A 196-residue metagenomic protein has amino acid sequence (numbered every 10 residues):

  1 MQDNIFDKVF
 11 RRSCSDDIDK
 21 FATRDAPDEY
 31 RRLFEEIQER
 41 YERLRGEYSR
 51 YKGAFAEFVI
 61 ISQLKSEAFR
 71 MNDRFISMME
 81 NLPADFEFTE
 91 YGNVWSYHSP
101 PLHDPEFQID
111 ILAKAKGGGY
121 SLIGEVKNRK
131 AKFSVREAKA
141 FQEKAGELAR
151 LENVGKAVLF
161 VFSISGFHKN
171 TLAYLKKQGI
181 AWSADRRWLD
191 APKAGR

Functional and structural regions predicted by a protein language model:
N4-R43: Short, amphipathic alpha-helical interaction segments positioned at domain boundaries
E39-L102: Acidic-basic catalytic patches of nuclease active cores, encompassing PD-(D/E)XK and other metal-cofactor nuclease
E106-K114: Short acidic loop-to-beta-strand element that houses the catalytic metal-binding Asp/Glu of nuclease active sites
A113-I123: Active-site beta-strand-loop-beta-strand hairpin of nuclease catalytic cores that positions key catalytic residues
I123, F133-N153, A173-Y174: Basic, amphipathic alpha-helical patches used to engage nucleic acids or provide basic targeting signals, exemplified
V126-V135, I164: Short beta-strand-loop-alpha-helix junction that forms the active-site gateway of nucleic-acid-processing nucleases
N153-R196: Domain-level recognition of nuclease-like catalytic cores that cleave nucleotide substrates
